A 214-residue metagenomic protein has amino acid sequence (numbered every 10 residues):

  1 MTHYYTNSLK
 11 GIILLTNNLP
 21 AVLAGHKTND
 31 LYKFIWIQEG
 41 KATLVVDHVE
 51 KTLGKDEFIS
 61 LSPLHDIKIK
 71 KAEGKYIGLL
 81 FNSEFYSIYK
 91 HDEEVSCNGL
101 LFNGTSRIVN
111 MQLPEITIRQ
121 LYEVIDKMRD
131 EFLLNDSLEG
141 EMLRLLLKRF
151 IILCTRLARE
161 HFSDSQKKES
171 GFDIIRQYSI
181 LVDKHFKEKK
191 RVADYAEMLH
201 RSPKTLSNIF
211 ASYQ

Functional and structural regions predicted by a protein language model:
M1-G54: Generic protein-terminus/edge-of-domain signal
T2-T6, A72-D130: A hydrophobic/aromatic-rich effector-binding and dimerization subdomain of bacterial HTH-type transcriptional regulators
T43-V45, L61, D66-A72: Short beta-strand His + acidic residue motifs that chelate non-heme Fe in jelly-roll/DSBH and cupin folds
L53-D66, L80-S83: Conserved metal-binding segment of the jelly-roll/cupin
D56, L206-F210: Short hydrophobic/aromatic patch on the recognition helix
E73, R107-D164: Compact structured core domains
Q112-L113, N135-M142, C154-I180, K184-L199 (+1 more regions): Short, Lys/Arg-enriched, Trp-marked, Pro/Gly-tolerant hinge/linker segments that flank
